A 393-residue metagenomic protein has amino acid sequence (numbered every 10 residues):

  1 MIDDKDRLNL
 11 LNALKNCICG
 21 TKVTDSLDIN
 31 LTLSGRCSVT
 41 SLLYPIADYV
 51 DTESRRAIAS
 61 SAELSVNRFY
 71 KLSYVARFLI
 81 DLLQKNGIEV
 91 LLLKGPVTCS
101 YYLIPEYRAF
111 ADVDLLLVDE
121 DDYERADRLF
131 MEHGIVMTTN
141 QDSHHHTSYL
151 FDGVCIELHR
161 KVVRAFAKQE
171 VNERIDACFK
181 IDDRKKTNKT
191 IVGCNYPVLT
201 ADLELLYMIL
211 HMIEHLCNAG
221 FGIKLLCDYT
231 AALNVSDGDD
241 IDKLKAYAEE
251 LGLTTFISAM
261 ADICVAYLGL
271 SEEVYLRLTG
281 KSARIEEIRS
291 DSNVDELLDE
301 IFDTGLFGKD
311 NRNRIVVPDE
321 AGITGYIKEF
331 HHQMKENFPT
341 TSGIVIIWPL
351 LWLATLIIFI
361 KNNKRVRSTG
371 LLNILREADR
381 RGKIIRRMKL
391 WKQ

Functional and structural regions predicted by a protein language model:
M1-A111, L117-Q393: Conserved NTP-donor binding/palm subdomain of two-metal-ion nucleotidyltransferases/polymerases, i.e., the charged
